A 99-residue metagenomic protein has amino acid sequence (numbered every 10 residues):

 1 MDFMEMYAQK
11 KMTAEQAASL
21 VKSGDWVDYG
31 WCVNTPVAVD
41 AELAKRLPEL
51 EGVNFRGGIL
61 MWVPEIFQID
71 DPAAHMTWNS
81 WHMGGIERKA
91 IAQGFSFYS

Functional and structural regions predicted by a protein language model:
M1-S99: Conserved alpha/beta enzyme-core scaffold
